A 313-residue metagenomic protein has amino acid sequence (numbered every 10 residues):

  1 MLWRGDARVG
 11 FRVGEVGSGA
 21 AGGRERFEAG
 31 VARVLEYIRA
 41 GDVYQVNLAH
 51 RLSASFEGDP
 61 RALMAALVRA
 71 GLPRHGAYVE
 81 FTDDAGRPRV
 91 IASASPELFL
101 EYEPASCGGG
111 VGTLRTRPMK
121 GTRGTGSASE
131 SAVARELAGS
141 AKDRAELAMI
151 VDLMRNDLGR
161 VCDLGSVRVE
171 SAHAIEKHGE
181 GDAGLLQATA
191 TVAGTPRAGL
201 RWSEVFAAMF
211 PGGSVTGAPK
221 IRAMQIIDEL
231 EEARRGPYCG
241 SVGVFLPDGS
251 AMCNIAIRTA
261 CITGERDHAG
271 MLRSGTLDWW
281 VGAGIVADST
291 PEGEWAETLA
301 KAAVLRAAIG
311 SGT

Functional and structural regions predicted by a protein language model:
M1-T313: Extended alpha-helical targeting/anchoring segments, especially N-terminal organellar/secretory targeting helices
